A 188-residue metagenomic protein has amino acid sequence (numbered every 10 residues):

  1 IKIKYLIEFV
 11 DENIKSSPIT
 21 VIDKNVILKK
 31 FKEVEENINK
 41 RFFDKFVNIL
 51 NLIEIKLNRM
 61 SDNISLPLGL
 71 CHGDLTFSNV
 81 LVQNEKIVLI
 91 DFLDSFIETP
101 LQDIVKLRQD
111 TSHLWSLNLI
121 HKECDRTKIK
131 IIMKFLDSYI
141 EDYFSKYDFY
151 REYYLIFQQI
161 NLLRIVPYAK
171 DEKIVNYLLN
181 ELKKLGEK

Functional and structural regions predicted by a protein language model:
I1-I19: ATP-binding pocket architecture of kinase catalytic cores
I14-L70, S145-K146: An alpha-helical support segment within catalytic cores of ATP-dependent transferases
T20-V26, Y150-Q159: Acidic carboxylate-rich catalytic motifs and surrounding loops in phosphoryl-/glycosyl-chemistry enzymes
D44-N48, I87, Y153-F157, L163-K188: Regulatory N- and C-terminal appendages and interdomain linkers associated with kinase/kinase-like NTP transferase
I55-Q102: Active-site acidic catalytic loop and adjacent metal/ATP-binding pocket of ATP-dependent phosphoryl transfer enzymes
E85-S95, D137-F149, K184-E187: Short amphipathic alpha-helical segments and their helix-coil junctions
Q102-F144, Q159-I174: Active-site activation/catalytic loop segments of kinase-like enzymes and analogous catalytic loops in related
